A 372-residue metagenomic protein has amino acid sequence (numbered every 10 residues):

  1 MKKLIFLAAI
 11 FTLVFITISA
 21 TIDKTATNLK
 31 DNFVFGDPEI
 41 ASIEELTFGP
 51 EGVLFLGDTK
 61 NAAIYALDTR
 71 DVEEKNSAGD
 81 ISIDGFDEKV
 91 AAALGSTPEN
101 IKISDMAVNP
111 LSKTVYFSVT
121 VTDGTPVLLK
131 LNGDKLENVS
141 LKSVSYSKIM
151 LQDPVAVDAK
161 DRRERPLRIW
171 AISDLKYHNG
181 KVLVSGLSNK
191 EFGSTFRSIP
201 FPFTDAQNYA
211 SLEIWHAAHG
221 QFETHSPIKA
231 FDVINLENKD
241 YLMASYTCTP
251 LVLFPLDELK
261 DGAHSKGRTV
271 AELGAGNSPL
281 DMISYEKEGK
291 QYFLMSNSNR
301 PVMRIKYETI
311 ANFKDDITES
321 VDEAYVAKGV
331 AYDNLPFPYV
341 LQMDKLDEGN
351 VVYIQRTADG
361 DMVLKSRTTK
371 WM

Functional and structural regions predicted by a protein language model:
M1-A26: Bacterial Sec-dependent N-terminal signal peptides
I22-M372: Sequence/structural signature of beta-propeller domains
